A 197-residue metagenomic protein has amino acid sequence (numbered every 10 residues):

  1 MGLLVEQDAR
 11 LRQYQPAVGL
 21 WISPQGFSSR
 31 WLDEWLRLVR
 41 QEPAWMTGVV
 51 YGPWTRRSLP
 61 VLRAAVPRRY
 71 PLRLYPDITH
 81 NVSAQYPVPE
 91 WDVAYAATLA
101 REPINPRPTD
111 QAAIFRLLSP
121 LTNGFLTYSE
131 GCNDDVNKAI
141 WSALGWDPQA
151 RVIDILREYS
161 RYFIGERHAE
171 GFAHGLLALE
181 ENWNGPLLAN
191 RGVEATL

Functional and structural regions predicted by a protein language model:
M1-H168, A173: Catalytic-core regions of glycoside hydrolase
L176-L197: C-terminal functional modules
